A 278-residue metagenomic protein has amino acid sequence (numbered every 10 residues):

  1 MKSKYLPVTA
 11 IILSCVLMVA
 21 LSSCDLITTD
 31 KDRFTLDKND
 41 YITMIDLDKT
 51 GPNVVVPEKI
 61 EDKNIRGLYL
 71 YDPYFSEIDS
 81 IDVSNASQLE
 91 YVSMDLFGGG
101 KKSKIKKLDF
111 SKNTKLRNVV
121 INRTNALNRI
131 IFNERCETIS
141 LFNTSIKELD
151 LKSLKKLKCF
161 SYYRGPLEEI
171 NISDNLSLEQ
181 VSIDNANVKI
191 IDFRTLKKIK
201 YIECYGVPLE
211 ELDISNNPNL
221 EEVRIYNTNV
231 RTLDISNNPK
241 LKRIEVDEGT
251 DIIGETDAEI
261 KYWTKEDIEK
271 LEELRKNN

Functional and structural regions predicted by a protein language model:
K2-G98, S103, D109-N125, F132-E137 (+5 more regions): N-terminal capping/linker segments that flank leucine-rich repeat
D25-K31, N143, N185, G206 (+1 more regions): Short domain-boundary/entry signatures in modular proteins, especially in secreted/extracellular architectures
K38-D40, E134, R164, G206 (+1 more regions): Residue-level signal for tight coil/turn positions that link beta-strands
I45, L68, I81, E90-D95 (+14 more regions): Conserved hydrophobic beta-strand positions in leucine-rich repeat
F75-D79, G99-K106, N125-N128, S145-K147 (+8 more regions): Canonical position 11/12 of the leucine-rich repeat
G206, N216, N227, N237 (+1 more regions): Active-site proximal loops enriched in glycine and acidic residues that flank catalytic Cys/His/Asp and coordinate
